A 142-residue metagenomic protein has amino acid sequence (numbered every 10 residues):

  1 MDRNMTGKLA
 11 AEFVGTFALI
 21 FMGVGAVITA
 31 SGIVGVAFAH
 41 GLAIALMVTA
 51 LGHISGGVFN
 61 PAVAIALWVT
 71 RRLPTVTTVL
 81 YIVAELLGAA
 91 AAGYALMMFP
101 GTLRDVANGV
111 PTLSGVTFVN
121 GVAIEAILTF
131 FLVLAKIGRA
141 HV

Functional and structural regions predicted by a protein language model:
M1-H141: Membrane-interface helix-loop junctions and terminal tails of multi-pass membrane proteins
